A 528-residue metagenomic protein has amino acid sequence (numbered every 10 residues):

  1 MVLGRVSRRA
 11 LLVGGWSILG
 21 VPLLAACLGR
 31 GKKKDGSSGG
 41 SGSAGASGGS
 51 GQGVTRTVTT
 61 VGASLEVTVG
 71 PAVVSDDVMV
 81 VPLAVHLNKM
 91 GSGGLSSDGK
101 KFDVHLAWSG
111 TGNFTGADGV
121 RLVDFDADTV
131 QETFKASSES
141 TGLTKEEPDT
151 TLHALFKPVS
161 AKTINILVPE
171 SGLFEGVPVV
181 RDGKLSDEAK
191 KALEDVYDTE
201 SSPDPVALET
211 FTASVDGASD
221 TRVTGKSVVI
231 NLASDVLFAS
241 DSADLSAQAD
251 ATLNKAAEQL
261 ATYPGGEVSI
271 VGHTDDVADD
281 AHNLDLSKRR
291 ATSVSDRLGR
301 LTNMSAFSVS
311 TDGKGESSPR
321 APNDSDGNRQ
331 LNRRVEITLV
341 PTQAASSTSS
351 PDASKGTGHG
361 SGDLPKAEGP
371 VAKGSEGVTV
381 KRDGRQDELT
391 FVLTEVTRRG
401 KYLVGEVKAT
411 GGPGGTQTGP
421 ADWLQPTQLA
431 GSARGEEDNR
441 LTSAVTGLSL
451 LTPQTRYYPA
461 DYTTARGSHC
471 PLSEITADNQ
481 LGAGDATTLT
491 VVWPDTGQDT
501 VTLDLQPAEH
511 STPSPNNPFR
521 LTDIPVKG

Functional and structural regions predicted by a protein language model:
M1-V6, G15-P22: N-terminal secretory signal peptides
L28-Q52: Short, low-complexity, disordered segments immediately C-terminal to signal peptides in bacterial exported proteins
Q52-V74, K373-R398: Low-complexity, acidic Ser/Thr/Pro/Gly-rich terminal tails and inter-domain linkers that flank the onset of structured
G53, G142-A207, P341, P365-V378 (+1 more regions): Surface-exposed edge beta-strand/loop patches
M79-L87, L403-G411: Short, well-ordered beta-strand segments enriched in hydrophobic/aromatic residues
N88-K145, K255, Q259, G412-L481: The feature marks short-to-medium sequence segments in extracytoplasmic or secretory-pathway proteins
S214-S227, L237-V271, S295, G299-R300 (+1 more regions): Periplasmic peptidoglycan-binding/anchoring modules of Gram-negative envelope and division proteins
H273-P351, T357-H359: Periplasmic OmpA-like peptidoglycan-binding domain that tethers envelope proteins to the cell wall
